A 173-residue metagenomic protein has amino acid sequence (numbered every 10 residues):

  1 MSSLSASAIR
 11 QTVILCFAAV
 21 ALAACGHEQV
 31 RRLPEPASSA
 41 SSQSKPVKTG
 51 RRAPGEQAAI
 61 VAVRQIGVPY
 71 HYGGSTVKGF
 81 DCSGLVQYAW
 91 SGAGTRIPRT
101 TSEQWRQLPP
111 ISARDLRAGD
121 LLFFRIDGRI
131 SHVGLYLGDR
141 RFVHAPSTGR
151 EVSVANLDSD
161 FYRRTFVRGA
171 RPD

Functional and structural regions predicted by a protein language model:
S2-I14: Bacterial N-terminal signal peptides that target proteins for export
A21-A24: C-terminal motif of bacterial Sec signal peptides marking the signal peptidase cleavage site
G26-T49, T95, I111, L137-D173: Aromatic- and glycine-rich peptidoglycan recognition patches
R31-P34, S41-G79: Post-signal-peptide N-terminal segment of Sec-exported extracytoplasmic proteins
P46, V68-A118: Catalytic cysteine-centered active-site loop
G119-D120, R140: Structural motif
